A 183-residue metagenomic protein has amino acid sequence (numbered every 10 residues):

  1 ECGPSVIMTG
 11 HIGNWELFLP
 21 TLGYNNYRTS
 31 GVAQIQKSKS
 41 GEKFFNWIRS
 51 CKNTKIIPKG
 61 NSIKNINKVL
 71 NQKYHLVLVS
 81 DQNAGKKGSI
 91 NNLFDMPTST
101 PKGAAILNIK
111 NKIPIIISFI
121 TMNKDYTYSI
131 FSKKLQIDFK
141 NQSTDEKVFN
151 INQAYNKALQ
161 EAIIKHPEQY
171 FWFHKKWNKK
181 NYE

Functional and structural regions predicted by a protein language model:
E1, Y24-Y27, G60-E183: Non-catalytic C-terminal accessory region of glycerolipid acyltransferases and related lyso-lipid remodeling enzymes
G3-G60, N83-N91, M96: Catalytic core of membrane glycerolipid acyltransferases/transacylases, capturing the structured, soluble-facing
